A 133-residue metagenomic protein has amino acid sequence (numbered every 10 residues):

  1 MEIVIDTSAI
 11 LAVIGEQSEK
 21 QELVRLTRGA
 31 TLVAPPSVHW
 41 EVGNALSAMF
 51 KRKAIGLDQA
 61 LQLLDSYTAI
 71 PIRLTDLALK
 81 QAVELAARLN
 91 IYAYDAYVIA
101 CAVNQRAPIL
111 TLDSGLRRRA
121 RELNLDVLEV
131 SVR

Functional and structural regions predicted by a protein language model:
M1-V38, M49-L61, L123: Short, well-structured N-terminal submotif of metal-dependent ribonuclease cores
E2, P35, I99-R133: Acidic, PIN/NYN-like endoribonuclease modules and their adjacent C-terminal/linker elements
E19, T31-L32, A69-I72, A107 (+1 more regions): Generic structural signal for secondary-structure transition and capping sites
G43-R73, L77-L79: Active-site-proximal, substrate-binding regions of enzyme catalytic domains and RNA-binding/basic surfaces
I70-G115: Active-site neighborhoods of divalent-metal-dependent phosphate/nucleic-acid chemistry enzymes
